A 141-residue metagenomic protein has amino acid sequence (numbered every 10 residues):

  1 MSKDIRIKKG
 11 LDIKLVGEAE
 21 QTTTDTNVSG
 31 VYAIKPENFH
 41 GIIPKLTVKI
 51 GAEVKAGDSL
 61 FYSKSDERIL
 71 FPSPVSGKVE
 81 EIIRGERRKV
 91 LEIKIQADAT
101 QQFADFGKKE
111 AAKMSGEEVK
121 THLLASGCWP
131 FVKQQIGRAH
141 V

Functional and structural regions predicted by a protein language model:
M1-T47: N-terminal, Lys/Arg-enriched amphipathic/low-complexity engagement segments that precede the first folded domain
V28, N38-P44, V54-G57, D66-E81: Generic structural motif
Y32-P36, S63, F71-S73, A104-K108: Generic detection of short hydrophobic beta-strand segments and adjacent strand-loop junctions
I42-I43, T47, K64, Q102-E110: Aromatic/His-enriched, Gly/Pro-containing loop or helix-boundary segments that lie immediately adjacent to catalytic
K55-R68, L91-A99: Short hydrophobic beta/alpha edge segments that flank linear recognition/processing sites
S63-S65, K78-V79, K133-G137: Short alpha-helical segments and helix-capping/turn motifs at coil-helix boundaries
I83-H140: Buried, small/hydrophobic-residue-enriched core segments of structured protein domains
